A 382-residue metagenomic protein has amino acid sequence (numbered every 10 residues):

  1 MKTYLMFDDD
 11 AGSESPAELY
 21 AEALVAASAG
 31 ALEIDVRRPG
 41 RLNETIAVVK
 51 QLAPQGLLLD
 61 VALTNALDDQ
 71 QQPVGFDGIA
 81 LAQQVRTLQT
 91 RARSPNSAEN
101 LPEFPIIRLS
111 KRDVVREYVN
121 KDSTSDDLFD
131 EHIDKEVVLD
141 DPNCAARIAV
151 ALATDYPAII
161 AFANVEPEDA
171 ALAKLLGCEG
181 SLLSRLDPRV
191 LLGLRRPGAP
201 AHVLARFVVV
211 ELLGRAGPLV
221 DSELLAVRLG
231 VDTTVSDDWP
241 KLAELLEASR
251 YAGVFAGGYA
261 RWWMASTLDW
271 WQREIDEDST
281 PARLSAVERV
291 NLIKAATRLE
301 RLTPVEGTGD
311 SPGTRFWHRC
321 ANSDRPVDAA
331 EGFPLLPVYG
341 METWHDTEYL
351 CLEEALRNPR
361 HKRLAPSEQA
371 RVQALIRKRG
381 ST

Functional and structural regions predicted by a protein language model:
M1-V25: Conserved acidic segment of CheY-like receiver
D9-P16, R41-N43, V61-Q72, R112-R116 (+4 more regions): Short acidic, S/G/P-rich loop/turn micro-motifs used as interaction or catalytic elements
L24-V36: A generic structural motif
D35-G56: Acidic, metal-coordinating helix/loop segments flanking the phosphotransfer/catalytic sites of two-component signaling
T45, G56-N100, K111, E117-V119: Conserved phosphotransfer microenvironments
L88, R93-S181: Acidic metal-coordinating catalytic centers involved in nucleic-acid phosphodiester chemistry
D141-W262: Charge-rich interaction segments
S222-T382: Flexible loop/N-cap segments at domain edges
